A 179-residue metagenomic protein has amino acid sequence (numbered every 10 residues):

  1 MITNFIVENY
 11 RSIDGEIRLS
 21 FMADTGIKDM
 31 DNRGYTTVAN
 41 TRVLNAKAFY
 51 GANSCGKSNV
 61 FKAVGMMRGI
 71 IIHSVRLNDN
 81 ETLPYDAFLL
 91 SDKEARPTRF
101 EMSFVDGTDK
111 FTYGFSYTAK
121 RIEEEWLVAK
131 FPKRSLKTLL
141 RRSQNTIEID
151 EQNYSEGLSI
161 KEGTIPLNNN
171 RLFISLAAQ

Functional and structural regions predicted by a protein language model:
M1-M66: Pre-Walker A-like glycine/lysine-rich segment at the N-terminus of P-loop NTPase domains
T3, T98-F100, N170: Structural beta-strand/beta-sheet cores of well-ordered domains, especially the beta-sheet scaffolds that support
N4-E8, A87-L90, L136, G157-G163: Intrinsically disordered, low-complexity boundary segments flanking structured domains
V7, M102-D106, A129: Short acidic, glycine-rich loop/turn motifs
G15-L19, D109-Y113, T138: Short beta-strand segments
S20-M22, S103, S116, S175: Residues in well-ordered beta-strands of folded domains
V38-R42, A48, A52, F61-Y113 (+1 more regions): Conserved P-loop NTP-binding catalytic core
T112-Q179: Electropositive, glycine-dotted interaction segments that contact anionic polymers or phosphate-rich ligands
